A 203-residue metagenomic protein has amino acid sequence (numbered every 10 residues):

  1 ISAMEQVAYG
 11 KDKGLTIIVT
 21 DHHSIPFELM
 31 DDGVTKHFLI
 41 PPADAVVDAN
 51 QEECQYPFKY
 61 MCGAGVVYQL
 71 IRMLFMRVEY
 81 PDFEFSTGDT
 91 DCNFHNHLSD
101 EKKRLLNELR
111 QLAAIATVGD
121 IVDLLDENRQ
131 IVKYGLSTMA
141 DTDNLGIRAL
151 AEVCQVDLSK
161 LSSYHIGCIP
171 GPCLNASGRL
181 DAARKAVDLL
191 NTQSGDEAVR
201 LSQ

Functional and structural regions predicted by a protein language model:
I1, G14, P26, C54-C62 (+3 more regions): Alpha-helix capping and helix-loop boundary segments enriched in small/acidic/polar residues
I1-I40, V46-A49: N-terminal small/polar loop signature for handling phosphorylated ligands or for N-terminal nucleophile
M4, M30, M61, M73-M76 (+1 more regions): Detector for methionine-enriched segments
Q6-Y9, V66-L70, I131-Y134: Alpha-helical scaffold elements adjacent to nucleotide-binding pockets in ATP/GTP-utilizing enzyme cores
K13-G14, G33, P42, M76-Q203: Hydrophobic helix-and-loop "lid/oligomerization" segment in the mid-to-C-terminal part of catalytic domains
G14, V19, F27, G63-G65 (+3 more regions): Acidic, glycine-enriched active-site microenvironments
H22-H23, P57-M61, Y68, R72 (+3 more regions): Broad hydrophobic/π-residue packing in well-ordered secondary structure
I25, P42-Q55, V66-Q69, M73-F75 (+2 more regions): A short, charged helix-loop
